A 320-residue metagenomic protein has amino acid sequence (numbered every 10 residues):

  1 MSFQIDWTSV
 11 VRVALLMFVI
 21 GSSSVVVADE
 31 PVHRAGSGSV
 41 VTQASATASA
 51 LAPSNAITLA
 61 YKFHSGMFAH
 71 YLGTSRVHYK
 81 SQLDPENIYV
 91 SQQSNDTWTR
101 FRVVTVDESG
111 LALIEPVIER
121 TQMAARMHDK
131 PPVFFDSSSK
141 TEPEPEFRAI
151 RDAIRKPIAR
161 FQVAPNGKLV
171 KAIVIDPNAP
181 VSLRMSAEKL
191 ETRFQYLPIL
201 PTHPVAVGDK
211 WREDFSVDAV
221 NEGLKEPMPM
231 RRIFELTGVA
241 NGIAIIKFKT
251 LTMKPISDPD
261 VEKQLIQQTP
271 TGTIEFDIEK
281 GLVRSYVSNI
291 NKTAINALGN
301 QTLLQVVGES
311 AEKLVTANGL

Functional and structural regions predicted by a protein language model:
S2-A14: Bacterial N-terminal signal peptides that target proteins for export
F3, V26-P31: N-terminal acidic, proline/glycine-rich, low-complexity intrinsically disordered segments
S9-V10, S24, Q43, A48: N-terminal compositionally biased, intrinsically disordered segments and leader/signal-like regions
R12-S23: Bacterial N-terminal signal peptides
S22-V25, I290: Residues in and immediately flanking transmembrane alpha helices
D29-L320: Signature of exported/secreted
